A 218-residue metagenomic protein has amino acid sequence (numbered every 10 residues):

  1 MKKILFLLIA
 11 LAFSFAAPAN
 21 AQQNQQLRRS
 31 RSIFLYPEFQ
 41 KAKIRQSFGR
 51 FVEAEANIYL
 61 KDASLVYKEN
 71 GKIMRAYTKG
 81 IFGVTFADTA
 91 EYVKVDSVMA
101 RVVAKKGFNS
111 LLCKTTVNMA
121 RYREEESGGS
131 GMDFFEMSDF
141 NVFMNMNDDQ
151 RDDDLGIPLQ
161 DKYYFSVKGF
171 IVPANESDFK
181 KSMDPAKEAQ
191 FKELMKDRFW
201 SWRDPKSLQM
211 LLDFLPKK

Functional and structural regions predicted by a protein language model:
M1-Q25, L211: Bacterial Sec-dependent N-terminal signal peptides
L8, R31, M195-R198: A general structural-boundary detector
F15, L27-R29, G156-L159: Short acidic/polar alpha-helix capping motifs at helix-coil junctions
P18-E38: Sec-dependent signal peptide cleavage junction
R31-A56: N-terminal targeting signals for Sec/Tat export/insertion, comprising classic cleavable signal peptides
V52-A174: Aromatic-patch recognition
D148-L212, K217: A short, solvent-exposed beta-edge/loop patch
